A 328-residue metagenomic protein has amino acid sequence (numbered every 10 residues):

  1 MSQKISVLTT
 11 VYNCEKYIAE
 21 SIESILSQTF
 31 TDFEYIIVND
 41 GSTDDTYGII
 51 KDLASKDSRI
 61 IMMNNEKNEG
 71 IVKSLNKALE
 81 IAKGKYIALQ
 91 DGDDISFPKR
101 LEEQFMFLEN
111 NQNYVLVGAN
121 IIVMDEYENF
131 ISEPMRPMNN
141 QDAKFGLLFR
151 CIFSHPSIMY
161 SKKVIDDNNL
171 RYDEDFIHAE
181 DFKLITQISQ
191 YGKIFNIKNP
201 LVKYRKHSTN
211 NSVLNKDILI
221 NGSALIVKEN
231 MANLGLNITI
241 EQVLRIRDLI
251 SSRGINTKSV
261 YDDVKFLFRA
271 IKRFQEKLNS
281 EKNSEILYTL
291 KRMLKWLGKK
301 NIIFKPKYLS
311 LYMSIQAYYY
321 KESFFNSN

Functional and structural regions predicted by a protein language model:
M1-L26: N-proximal low-complexity "stem/linker" segments adjacent to membrane-targeting elements
Q3-I5, L26-I37, D45, S58-I61: Short loop->beta transition adjacent to catalytic acidic/histidine clusters or analogous donor-positioning motifs
N39-G48, K67, D91: A conserved acidic beta->alpha catalytic loop
N65-A82, E103: Glycine-rich, basic loop-to-helix element that forms the pyrophosphate-binding segment of sugar-nucleotide handling
E80, A119, E133, P137-R245: Conserved nucleotide-sugar donor-binding catalytic segment
I87: Short aromatic/hydrophobic "clamp" motif used to bind/position activated sugar donors
K99-I131: Conserved donor NDP-sugar-binding/catalytic core segment of glycosyltransferases
K206-N328: C-terminal subregions of glycosyltransferases and related glycan-biosynthesis enzymes
